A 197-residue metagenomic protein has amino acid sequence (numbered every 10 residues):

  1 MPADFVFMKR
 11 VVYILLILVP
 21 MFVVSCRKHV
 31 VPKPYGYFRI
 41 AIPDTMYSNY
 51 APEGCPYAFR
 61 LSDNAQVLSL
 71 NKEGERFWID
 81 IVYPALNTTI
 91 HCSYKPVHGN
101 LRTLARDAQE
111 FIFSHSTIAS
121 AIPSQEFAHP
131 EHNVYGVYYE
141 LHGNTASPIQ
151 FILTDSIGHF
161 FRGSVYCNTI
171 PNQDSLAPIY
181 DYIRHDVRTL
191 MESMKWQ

Functional and structural regions predicted by a protein language model:
K9-L16: Sec-dependent signal peptide recognition, specifically the positively charged N-region followed immediately by
F22-S25: C-terminal motif of bacterial Sec signal peptides marking the signal peptidase cleavage site
R27-K33: Bacterial lipoprotein signal-peptidase II cleavage site
P34-G54: Post-signal peptide N-terminal segment of mature Sec-exported envelope proteins
G54-E110: Secretory pathway targeting signatures of secreted, lumenal, and periplasmic proteins
Q109-S164: Signature of long, low-cysteine stretches enriched in small and polar/charged residues
S164-Q197: Surface-exposed amphipathic alpha-helical segments
